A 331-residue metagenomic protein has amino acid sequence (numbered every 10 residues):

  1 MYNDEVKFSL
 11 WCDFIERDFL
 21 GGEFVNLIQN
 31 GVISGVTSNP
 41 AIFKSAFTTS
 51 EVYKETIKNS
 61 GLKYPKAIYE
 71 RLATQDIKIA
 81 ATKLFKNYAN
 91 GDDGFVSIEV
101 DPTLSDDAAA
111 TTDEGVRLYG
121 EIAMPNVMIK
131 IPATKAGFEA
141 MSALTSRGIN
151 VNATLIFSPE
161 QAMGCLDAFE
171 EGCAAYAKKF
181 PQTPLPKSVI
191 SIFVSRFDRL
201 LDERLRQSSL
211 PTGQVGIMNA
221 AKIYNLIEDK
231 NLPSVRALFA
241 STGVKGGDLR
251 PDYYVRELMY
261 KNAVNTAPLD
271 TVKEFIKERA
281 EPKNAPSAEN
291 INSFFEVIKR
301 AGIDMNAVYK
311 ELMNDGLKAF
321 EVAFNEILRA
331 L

Functional and structural regions predicted by a protein language model:
M1-E23: N- or domain-start disorder-to-order transition segments that initiate the globular core
D13, P125-T134, I149-Q161: Catalytic beta/alpha-barrel core
G21, D107-D113, I131-T145, S158-F169: Active-site-adjacent beta->alpha loops and helix N-cap segments on the catalytic face of soluble alpha/beta enzymes
V32-S34, A140-V151, E170, L185: Glycine-enriched alpha-helix->loop->beta-strand junction motifs that scaffold or abut catalytic
N39, I98, I129, L144 (+2 more regions): Conserved, mostly hydrophobic/aromatic
I42-K44, T49-A140: Active-site beta->alpha loop and helix N-cap motifs at the rims of alpha/beta catalytic domains
N150-D270: Catalytic alpha/beta core domains of metabolic enzymes, predominantly
P233-A330: Flexible, acidic glycine-rich loops studded with aromatic residues
